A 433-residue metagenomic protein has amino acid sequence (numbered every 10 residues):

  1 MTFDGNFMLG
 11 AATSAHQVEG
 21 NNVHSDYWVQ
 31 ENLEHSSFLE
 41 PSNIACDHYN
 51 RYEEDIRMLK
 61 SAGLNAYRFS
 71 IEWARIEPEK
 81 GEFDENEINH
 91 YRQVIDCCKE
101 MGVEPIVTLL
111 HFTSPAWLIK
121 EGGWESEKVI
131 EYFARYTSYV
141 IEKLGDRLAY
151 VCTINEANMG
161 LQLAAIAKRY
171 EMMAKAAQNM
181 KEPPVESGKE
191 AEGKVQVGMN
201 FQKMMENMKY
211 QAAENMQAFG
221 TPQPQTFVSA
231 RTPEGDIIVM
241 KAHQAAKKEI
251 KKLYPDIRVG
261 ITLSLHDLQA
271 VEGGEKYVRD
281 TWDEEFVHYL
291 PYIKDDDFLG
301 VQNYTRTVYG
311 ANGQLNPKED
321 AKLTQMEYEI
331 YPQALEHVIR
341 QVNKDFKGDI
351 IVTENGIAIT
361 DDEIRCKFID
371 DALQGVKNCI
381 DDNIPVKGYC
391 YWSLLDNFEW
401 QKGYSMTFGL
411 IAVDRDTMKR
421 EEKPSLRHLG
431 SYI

Functional and structural regions predicted by a protein language model:
M1-I56, K60-N65, S70, I76-I433: Non-catalytic scaffold segments within catalytic domains of secreted glycoside hydrolases
